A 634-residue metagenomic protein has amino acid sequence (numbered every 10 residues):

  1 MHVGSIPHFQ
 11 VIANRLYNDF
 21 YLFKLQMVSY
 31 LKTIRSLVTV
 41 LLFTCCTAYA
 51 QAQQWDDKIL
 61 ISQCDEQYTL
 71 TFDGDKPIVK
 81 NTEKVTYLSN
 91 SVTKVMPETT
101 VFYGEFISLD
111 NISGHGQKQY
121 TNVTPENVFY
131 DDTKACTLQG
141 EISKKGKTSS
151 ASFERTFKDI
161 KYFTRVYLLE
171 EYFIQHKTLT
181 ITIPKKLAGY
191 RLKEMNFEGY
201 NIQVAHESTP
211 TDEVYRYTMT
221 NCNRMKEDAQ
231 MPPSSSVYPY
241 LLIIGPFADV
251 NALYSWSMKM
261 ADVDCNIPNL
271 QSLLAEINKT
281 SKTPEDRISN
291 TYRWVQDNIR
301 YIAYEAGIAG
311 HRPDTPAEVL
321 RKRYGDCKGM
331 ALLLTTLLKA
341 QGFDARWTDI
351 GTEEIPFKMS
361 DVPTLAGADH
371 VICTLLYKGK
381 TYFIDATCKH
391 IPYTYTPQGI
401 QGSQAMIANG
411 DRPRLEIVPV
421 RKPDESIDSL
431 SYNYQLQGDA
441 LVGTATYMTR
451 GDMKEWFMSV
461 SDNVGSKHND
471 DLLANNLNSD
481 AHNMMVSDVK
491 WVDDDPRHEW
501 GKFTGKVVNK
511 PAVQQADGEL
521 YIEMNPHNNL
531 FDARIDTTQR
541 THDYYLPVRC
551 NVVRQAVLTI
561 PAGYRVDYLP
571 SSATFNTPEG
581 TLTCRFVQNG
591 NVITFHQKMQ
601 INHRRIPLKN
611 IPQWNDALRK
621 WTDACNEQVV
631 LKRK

Functional and structural regions predicted by a protein language model:
M1-Q54: Bacterial Sec-dependent N-terminal signal peptides
T44, A48, N90, T156 (+13 more regions): Short secondary-structure junctions and interdomain/linker hinges
Q51-P246, I267-L270, E318, L332-E499 (+2 more regions): Beta-strand-rich, non-transmembrane domain signature
Q139-I142, L169, S281, A317 (+3 more regions): Short, charged/polar micro-motifs that form catalytic or ligand-binding hotspots
V250-K322, Q341, D369: Secondary-structure boundary elements
A275-S281, L430-S431, V460, T541-L546: Extended, non-catalytic structural segments that build the interaction scaffolds of large macromolecular assemblies
L472-K634: A carboxyl-terminal module marker
